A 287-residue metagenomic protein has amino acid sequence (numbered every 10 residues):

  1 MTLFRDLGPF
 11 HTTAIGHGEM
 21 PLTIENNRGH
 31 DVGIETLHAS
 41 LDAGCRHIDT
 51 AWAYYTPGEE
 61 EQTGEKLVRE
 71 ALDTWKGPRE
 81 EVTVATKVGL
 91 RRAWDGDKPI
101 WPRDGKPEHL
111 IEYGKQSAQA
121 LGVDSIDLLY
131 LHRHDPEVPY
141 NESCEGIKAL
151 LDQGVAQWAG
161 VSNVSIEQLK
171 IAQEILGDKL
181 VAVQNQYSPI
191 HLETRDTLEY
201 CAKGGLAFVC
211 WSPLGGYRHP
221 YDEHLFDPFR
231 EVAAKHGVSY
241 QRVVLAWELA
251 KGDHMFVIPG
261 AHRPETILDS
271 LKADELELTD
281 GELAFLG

Functional and structural regions predicted by a protein language model:
M1-V82: N-terminal binding-site loop/beta-alpha segment at the start of enzyme catalytic domains that lines or forms
D6-E25, A85-W101, S125, Y130: N-terminal small/glycine-rich loop or linker at the start of catalytic domains across soluble metabolic enzymes
L7-H11, L41-D42, A71-T83, A118-G122 (+3 more regions): Acidic (Asp/Glu)-rich catalytic clusters
R28-E35, E59-T63, L67, W101-H109 (+4 more regions): Alpha-helix N-cap and loop-to-helix initiation/capping positions
R28-S40, G105-L121, E167-K170: Short, acidic/polar
A118-E137: Active-site groove signature of glycoside hydrolases
H134-G287: Beta/alpha (TIM)-barrel catalytic core signal, keyed to glycine-rich beta->alpha loops juxtaposed to Asp/Glu that bind
